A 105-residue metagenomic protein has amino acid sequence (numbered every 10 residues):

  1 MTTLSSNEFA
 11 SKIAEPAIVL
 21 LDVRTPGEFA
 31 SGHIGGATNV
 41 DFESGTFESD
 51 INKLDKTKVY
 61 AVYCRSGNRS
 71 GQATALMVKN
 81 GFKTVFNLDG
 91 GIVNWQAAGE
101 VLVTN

Functional and structural regions predicted by a protein language model:
M1-V19, P26-V59, R65-N105: Rhodanese-like catalytic fold shared by cysteine-dependent sulfurtransferases and DSP/PTP-type phosphatases
